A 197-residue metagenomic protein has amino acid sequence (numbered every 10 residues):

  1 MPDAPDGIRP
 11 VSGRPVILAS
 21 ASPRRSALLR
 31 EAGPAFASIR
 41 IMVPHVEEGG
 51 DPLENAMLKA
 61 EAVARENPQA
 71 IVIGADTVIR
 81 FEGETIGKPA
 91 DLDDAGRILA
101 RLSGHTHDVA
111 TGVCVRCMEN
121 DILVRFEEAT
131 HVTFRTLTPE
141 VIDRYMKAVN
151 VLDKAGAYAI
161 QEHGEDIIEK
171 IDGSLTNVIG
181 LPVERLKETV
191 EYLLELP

Functional and structural regions predicted by a protein language model:
P2-V16, E48-P197: Anionic-ligand binding patches
A4-P34: N-terminal beta1-alpha1 ligand-phosphate binding loop
A21, I41, M118: Cofactor-binding loop segments of dinucleotide-utilizing enzymes, especially the Rossmann-like FAD- and NAD(P)+-binding
R24, P44-V46, D121: Surface-exposed, flexible loop/turn segments at secondary-structure boundaries
F36-E47: A short beta-strand-loop structural module common to alpha/beta enzyme folds
